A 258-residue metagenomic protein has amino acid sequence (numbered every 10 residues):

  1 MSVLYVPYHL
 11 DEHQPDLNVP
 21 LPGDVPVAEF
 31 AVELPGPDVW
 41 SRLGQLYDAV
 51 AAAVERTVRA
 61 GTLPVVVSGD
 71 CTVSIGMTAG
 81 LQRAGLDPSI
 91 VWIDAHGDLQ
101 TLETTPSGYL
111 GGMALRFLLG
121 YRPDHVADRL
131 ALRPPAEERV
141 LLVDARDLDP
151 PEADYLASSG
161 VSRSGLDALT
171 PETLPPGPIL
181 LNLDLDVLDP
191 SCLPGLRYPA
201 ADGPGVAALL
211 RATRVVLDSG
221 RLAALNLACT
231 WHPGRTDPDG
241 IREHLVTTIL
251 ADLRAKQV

Functional and structural regions predicted by a protein language model:
M1-V6, D87-I90, L142: Short hydrophobic beta-strand segments
S2-V65, G76-M77, R83, P151-V258: Catalytic cores of soluble, metal-dependent hydrolases
V6-Y8, I93-A95, G120, A145 (+1 more regions): Cofactor-binding loop segments of dinucleotide-utilizing enzymes, especially the Rossmann-like FAD- and NAD(P)+-binding
T62-P64, E137-L141: Short active-site oxyanion
L63-A131, G220: Active-site histidine-anchored catalytic micro-motif
G69, I93-A95, V143, L181-L185: Active-site flanking residues adjacent to catalytic metal/cofactor-binding acidic residues
T72, H96-D98, R146, D186-L188 (+1 more regions): Catalytic metal-binding/acid-base residues of hydrolase active sites
Y109-P135, V143-P150, S159-A168: Active-site glycine-rich loop that binds ribose-phosphate moieties when present
